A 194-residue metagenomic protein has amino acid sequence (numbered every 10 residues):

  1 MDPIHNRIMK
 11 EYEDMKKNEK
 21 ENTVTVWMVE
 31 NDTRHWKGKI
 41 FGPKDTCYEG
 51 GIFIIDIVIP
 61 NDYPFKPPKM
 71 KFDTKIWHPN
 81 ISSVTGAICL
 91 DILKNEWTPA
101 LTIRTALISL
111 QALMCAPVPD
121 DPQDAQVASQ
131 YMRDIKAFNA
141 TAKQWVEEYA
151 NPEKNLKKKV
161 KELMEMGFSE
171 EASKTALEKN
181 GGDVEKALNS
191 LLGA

Functional and structural regions predicted by a protein language model:
M1-I88, I92-L101: Strand-helix-loop interaction patch of compact alpha/beta domains
P3-I4, E13-K17, K75-E165, K174-E178: Domain-level detector for trafficking modules
F53, I108, E171: Short alpha-helical basic/polar micro-motif
N61, M166-E171, N180-G182: Loop/turn elements at beta-strand to alpha-helix junctions within RNA-recognition modules
F65, D120, P152, D183-K186: Generic macromolecular interface patches on structured domains
L177-A194: Short, Lys/Arg-enriched alpha-helical microdomains
